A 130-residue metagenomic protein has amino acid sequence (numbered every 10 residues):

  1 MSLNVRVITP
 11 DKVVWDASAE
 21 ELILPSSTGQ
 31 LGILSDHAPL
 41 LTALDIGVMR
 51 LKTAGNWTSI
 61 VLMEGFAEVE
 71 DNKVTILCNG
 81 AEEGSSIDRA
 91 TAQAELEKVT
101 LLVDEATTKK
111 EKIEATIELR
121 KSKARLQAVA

Functional and structural regions predicted by a protein language model:
M1-N4: N-terminal export/targeting signal detector
R6-E97: Compact, glycine-rich, soluble single-domain proteins
G84-A130: Acidic/glycine-rich phosphate/pyrophosphate-binding loops and surrounding catalytic core that coordinate Mg2+
